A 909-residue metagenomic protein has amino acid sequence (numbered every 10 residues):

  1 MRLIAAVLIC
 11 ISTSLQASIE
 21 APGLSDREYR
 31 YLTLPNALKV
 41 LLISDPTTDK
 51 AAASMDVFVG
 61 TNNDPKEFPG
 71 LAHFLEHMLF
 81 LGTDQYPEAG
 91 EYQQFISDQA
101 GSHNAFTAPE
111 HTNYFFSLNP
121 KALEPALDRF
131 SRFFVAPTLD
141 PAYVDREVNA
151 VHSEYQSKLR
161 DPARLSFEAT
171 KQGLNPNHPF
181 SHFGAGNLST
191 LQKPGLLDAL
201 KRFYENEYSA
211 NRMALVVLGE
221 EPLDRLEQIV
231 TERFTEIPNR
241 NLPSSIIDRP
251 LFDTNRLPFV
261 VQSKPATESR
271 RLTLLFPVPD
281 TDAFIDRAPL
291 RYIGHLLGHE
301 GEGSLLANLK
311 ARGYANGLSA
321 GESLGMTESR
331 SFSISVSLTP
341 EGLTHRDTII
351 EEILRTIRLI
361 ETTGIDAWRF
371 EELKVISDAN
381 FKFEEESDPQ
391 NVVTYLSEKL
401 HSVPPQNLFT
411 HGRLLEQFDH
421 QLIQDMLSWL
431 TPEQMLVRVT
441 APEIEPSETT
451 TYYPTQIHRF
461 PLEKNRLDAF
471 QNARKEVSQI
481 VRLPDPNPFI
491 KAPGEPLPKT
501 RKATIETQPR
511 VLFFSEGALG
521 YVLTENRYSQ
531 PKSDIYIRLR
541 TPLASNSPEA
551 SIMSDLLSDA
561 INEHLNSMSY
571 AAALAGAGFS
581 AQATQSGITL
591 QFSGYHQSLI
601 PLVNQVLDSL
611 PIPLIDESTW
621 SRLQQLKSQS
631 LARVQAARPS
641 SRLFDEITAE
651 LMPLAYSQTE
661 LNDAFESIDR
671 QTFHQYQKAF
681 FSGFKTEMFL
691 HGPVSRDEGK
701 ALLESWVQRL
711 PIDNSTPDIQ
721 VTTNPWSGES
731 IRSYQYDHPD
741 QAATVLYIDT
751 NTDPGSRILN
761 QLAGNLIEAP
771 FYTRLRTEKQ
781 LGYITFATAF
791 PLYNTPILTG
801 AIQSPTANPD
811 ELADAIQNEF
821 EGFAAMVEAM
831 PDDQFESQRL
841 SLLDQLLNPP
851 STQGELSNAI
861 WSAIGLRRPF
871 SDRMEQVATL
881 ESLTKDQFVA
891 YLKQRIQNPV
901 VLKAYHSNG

Functional and structural regions predicted by a protein language model:
M1-V7: Sec-dependent signal peptide recognition, specifically the positively charged N-region followed immediately by
I11-S14: N-terminal signal peptide c-region/cleavage motif recognized by signal peptidases
G23-S54: Mature N-terminal segment immediately following signal peptide/propeptide cleavage in secreted/periplasmic
A37, M55, H73, Y114 (+24 more regions): Buried hydrophobic packing residues in well-ordered domains
T47, A52-S117, H182-A185, H299-G317 (+5 more regions): M16/MPP (pitrilysin/insulinase) zinc-metallopeptidase core fold and M16-derived inactive scaffolds
L81-Q85, S117-V148, E328-E385, P542 (+6 more regions): M16/insulysin-pitrilysin zinc metalloprotease superfamily fold
Q94, P125-L127, T138-P179, T190-D198 (+7 more regions): Non-catalytic accessory/assembly modules
V216-G219, R369-N526, L643-W706, I719-W726 (+5 more regions): C-terminal regions of mature proteins
